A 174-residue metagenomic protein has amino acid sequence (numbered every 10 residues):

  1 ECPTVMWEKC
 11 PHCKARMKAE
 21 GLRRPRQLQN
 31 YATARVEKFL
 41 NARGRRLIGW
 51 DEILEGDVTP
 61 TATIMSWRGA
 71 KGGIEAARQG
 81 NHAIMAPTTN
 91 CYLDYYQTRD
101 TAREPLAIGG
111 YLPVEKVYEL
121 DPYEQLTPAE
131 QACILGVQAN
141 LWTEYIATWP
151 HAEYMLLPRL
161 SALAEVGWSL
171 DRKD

Functional and structural regions predicted by a protein language model:
E1-T63, W67-N81: Active-site neighborhood of glycoside hydrolase catalytic domains
R46-A62, W67-D174: Flexible, acidic glycine-rich loops studded with aromatic residues
